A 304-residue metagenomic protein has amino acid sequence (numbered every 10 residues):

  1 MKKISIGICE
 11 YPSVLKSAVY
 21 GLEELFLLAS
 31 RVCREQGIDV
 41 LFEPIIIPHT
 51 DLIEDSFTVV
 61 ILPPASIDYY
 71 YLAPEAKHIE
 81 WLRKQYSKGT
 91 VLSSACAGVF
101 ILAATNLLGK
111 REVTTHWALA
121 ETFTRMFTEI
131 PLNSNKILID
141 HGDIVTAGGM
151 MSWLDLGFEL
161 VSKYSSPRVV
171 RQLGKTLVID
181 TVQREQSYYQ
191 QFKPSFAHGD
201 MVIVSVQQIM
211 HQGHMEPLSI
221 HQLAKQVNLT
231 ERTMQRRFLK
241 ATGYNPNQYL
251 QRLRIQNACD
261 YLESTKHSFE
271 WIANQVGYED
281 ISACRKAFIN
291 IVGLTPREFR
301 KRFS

Functional and structural regions predicted by a protein language model:
K2-T58: N-terminal beta1-alpha1 cap of cysteine-dependent amidohydrolase-like domains
V40-L92: Flexible gly/pro-rich beta->alpha loop and the following alpha-helix that scaffold active-site loops
L82-A118: Catalytic nucleophile loop
G109-I137, Q172-L173: A conserved active-site-flanking secondary-structure segment within enzyme catalytic domains
I130-Y164, V169: Amphipathic alpha-helical segments enriched in hydrophobic/aromatic residues interleaved with Lys/Arg
I139-T146, S165-Q208, Q212, Q226 (+2 more regions): Short, Lys/Arg-enriched, Trp-marked, Pro/Gly-tolerant hinge/linker segments that flank
S162-S165, V202-S219, F238, T242 (+3 more regions): Basic, amphipathic alpha-helical hairpins
P217-L253, A273-E298: Basic/polar phosphate-binding segments, predominantly the helix-turn-helix DNA-binding elements of transcriptional
